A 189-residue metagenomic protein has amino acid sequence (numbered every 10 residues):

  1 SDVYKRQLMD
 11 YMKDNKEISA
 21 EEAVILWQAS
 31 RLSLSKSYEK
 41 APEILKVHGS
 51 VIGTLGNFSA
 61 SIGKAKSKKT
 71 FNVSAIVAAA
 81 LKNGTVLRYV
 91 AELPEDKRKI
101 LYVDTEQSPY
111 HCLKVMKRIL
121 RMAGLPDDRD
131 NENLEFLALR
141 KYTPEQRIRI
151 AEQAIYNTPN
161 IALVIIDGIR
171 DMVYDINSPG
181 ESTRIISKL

Functional and structural regions predicted by a protein language model:
S1-Y4: Short, small-residue-biased leader/transition segments that mark boundaries at the very start of proteins
N15-I119, P126: The Walker A/P-loop phosphate-binding site
P94-R184: Conserved inter-motif catalytic segment of the P-loop NTP-binding fold
K188-L189: Aromatic/hydrophobic pocket-lining residues that form π-stacking "cages" and hydrophobic walls in ligand
